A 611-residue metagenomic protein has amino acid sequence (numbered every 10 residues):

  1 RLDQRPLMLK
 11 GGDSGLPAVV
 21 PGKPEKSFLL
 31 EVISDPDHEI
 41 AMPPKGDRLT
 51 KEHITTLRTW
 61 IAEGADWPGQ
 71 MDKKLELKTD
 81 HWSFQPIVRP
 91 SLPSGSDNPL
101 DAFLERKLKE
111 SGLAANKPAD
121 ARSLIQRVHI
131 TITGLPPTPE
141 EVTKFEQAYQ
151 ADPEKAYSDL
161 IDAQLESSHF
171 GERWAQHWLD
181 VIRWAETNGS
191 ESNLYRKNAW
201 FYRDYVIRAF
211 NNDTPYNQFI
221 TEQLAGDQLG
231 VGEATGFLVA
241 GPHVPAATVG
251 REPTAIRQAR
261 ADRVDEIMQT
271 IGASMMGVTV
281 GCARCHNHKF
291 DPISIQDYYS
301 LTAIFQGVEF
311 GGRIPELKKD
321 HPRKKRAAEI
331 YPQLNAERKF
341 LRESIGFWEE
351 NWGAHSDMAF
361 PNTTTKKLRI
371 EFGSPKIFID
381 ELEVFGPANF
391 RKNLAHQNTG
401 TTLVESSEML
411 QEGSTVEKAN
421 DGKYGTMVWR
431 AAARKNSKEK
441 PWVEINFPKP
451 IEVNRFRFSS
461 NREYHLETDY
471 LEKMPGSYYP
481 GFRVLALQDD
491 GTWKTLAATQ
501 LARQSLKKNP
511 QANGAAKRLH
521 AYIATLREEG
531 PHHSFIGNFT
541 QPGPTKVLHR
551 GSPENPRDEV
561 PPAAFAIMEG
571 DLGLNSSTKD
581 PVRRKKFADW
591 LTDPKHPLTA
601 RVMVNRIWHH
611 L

Functional and structural regions predicted by a protein language model:
R1-D227, H288, G307-S356, N509-L611: Aromatic- and Gly/Pro-enriched helix-to-coil junctions and flexible linker segments
R1-L2, K23, P36-E39, P44-E52 (+1 more regions): Sequence context surrounding c-type heme c attachment/ligation sites in exported
D3-R5, G22, K45, I87 (+4 more regions): Small disulfide-bonded, cysteine-rich extracellular recognition modules and tandem repeats
M8-G11, S192, A255, L496-K507: Solvent-exposed beta-strand/loop surfaces of large extracellular or lumenal domains
P24-K26, E39, I54, H81 (+11 more regions): Extracellular structured ligand-interaction cores
G69, L77, T187, Q228-V231 (+4 more regions): Short catalytic/ligand-binding loop motif for oxyanion handling, primarily in non-cytosolic enzymes, centered on
R260-G272, N436, S576-P581, D593 (+1 more regions): Short acidic-aromatic active-site loops that bind/stabilize oxyanions
F347-T525, K579-D589: Aromatic, loop-rich ligand-recognition surfaces of beta-strand-rich domains
